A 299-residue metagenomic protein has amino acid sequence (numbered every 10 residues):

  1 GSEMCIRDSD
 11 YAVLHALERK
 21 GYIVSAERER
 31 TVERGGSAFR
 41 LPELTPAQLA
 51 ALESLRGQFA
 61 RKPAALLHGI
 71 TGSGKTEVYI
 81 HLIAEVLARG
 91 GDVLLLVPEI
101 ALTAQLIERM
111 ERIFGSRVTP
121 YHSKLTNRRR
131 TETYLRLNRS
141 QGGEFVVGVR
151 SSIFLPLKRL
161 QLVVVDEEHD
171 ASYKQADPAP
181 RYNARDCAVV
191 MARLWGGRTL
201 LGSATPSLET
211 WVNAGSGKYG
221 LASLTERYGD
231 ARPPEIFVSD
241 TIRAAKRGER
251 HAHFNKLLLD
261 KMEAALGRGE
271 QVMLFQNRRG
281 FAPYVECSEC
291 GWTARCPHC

Functional and structural regions predicted by a protein language model:
G1-I6, C296-C299: Short, intrinsically disordered, charge-balanced linker/junction segments flanking boundaries in proteins
E3, R7-S203, T210, G215-A231 (+2 more regions): Accessory, non-ATPase domains that flank or precede helicase/AAA+ motor cores in DNA-metabolism machines
L125, P206, Y228, R243-A245 (+1 more regions): Residue-level detector of flexible, active-site-proximal loop/helix-junction positions within diverse enzyme catalytic
H169-S172, R243-A245, G280-F281: A short, flexible beta-alpha/helix-coil linker loop
Q175-A179, E249-H251, C287: Short, solvent-exposed loop/turn segments at secondary-structure boundaries
P233-D240: N-terminal cationic and glycine-rich segments that engage phosphates or anionic surfaces
T241-A252: C-terminal boundary of histidine-terminating zinc-finger modules
H253, L258-L259, G267-C299: Cys/His-rich short segments
